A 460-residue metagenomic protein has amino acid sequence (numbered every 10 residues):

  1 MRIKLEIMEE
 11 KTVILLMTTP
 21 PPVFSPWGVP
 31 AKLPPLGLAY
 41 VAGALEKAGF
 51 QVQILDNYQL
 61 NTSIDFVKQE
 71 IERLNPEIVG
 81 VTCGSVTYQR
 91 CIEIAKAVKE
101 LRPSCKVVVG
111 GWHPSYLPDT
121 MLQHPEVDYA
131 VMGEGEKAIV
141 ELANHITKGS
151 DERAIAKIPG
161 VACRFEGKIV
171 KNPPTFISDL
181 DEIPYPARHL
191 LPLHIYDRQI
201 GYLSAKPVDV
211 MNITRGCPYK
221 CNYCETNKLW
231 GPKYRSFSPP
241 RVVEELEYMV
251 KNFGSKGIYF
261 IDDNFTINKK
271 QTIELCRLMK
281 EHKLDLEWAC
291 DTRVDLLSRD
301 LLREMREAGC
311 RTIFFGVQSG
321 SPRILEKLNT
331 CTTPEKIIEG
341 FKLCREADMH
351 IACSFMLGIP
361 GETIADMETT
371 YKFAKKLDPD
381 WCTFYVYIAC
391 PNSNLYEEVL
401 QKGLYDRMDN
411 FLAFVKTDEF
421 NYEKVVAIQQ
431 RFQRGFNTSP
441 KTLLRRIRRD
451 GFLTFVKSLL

Functional and structural regions predicted by a protein language model:
L5, V13-L15, P20-W27, I158 (+1 more regions): N-terminal [4Fe-4S]-dependent radical SAM core
T12, L101-C105, V127, L286 (+2 more regions): A short helix->loop->beta-strand "cap" motif at the edges of active sites that frequently abuts
I14, V107, I158-P159, I258 (+4 more regions): Hydrophobic/aromatic residues located in beta-strands of well-ordered beta-sheets within soluble catalytic
I14-F24, G160-V170, A365-E368, K372-L460: C-terminal accessory regions of radical SAM enzymes
F24-L38: Glycine- and acidic-residue-enriched helix-capping/strand-helix junction motifs
L33, A187-A352, I359, K372: Radical SAM [4Fe-4S] cluster-binding motif and immediate context
V41-D179, V386-N392: Glycine-rich beta-alpha loop elements in corrinoid/cobalamin-binding modules across cobalamin-dependent enzymes
T120-K137, L302-I313, T369-F384: Structural recognition of alpha->loop->beta junctions
